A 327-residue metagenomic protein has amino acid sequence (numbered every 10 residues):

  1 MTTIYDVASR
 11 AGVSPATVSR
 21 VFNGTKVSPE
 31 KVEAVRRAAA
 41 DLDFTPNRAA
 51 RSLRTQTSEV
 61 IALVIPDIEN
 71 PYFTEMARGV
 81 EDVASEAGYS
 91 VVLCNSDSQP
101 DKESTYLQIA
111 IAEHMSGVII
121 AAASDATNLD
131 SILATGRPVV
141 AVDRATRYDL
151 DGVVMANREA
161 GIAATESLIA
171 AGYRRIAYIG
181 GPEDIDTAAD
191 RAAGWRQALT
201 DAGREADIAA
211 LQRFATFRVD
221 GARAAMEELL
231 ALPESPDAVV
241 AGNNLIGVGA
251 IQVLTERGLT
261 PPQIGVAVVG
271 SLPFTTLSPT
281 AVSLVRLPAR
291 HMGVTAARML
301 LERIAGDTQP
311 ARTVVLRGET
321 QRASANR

Functional and structural regions predicted by a protein language model:
M1-E59: N-terminal helix-turn-helix DNA-binding module of bacterial transcription factors
I4, V35, V80, Y106 (+3 more regions): Aromatic/hydrophobic pocket-lining residues that form π-stacking "cages" and hydrophobic walls in ligand
P15-R20, R54-I68, S167, R175-P182: Short beta-strand segments enriched in small/hydrophobic residues
L42, E86-A87, T135, A202 (+1 more regions): Helix C-cap/helix->beta junction micro-motif
V60-V64, I68-E166, A170, L230-A231: Alpha-helical recognition/docking segments in bacterial nutrient-uptake and carbohydrate-utilization systems
P66-E75, L93-K102, V153-A163, I179-E227 (+4 more regions): Hinge/beta->alpha junction and helix N-cap segments in small-molecule ligand-binding domains
L232-V240, N244-R327: Flexible loop/turn connectors
